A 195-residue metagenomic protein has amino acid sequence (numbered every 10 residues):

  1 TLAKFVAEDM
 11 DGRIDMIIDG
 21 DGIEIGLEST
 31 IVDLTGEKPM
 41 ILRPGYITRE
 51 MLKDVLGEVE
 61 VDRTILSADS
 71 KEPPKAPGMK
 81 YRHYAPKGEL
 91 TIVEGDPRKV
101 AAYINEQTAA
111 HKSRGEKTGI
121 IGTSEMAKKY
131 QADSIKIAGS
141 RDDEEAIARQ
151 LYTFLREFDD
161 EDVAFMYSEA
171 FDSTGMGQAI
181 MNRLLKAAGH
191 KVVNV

Functional and structural regions predicted by a protein language model:
T1-V195: Active-site-adjacent structural elements in enzyme catalytic cores
